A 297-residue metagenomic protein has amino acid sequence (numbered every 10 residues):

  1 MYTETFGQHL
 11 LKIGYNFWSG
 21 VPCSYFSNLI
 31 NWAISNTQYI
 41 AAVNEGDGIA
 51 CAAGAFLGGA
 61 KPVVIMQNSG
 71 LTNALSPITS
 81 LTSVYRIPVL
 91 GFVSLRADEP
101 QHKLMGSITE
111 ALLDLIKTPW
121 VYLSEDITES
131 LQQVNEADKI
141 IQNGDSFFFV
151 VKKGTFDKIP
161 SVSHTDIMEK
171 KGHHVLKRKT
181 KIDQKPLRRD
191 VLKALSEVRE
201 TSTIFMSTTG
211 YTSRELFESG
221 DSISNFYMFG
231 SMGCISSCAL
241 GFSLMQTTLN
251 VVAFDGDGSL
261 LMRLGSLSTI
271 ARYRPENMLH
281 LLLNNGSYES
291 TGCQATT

Functional and structural regions predicted by a protein language model:
M1-N143, F148-L249, A295-T297: Thiamine diphosphate
N28, R214-L216, L261-L264, Y288-T291: Short acidic/glycine-rich loop or secondary-structure boundary segments that cap or lie
T79, R86-V89, M262-N285: A short alpha/beta connector and helix-capping loop motif
P100, G286-C293: Long, charge-dense
V251-F254: Short beta-strand-to-loop acidic/aromatic patch adjacent to the donor-nucleotide binding site
G256-S259: Active-site metal-binding loops of divalent metal-dependent hydrolases
